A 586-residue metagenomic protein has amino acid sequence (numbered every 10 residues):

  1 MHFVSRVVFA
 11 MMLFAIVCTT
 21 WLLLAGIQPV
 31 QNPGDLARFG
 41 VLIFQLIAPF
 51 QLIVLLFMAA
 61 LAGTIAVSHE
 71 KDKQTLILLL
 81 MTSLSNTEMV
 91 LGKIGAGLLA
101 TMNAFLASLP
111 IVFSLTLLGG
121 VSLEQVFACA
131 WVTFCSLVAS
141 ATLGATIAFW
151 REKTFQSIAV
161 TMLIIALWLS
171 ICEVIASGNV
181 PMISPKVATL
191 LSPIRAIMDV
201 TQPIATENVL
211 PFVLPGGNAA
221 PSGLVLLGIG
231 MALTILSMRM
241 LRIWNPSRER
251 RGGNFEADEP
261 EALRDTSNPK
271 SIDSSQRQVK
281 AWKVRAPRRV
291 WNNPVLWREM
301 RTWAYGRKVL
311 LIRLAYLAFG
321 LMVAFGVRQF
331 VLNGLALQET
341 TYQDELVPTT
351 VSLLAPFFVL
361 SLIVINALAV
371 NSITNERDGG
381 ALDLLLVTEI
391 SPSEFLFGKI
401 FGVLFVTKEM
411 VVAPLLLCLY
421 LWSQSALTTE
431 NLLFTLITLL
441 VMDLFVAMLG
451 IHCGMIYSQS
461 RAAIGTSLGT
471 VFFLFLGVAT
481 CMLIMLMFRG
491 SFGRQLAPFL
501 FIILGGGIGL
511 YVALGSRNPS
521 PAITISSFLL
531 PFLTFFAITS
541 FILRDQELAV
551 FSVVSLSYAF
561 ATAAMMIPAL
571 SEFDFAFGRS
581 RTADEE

Functional and structural regions predicted by a protein language model:
M1-L56, I65, A104, V112-N375 (+1 more regions): Transmembrane alpha-helical segments and their membrane-interface loop/helix boundaries that make up the transmembrane
A66-L98, V295-M300, A304, I373-V406: Helix-loop-helix units of permease transmembrane domains in multi-pass membrane transporters, especially ABC
